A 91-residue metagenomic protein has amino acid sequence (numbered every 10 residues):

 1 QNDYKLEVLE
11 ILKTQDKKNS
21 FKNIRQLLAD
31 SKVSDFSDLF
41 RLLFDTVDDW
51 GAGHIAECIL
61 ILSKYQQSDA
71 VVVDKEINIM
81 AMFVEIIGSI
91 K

Functional and structural regions predicted by a protein language model:
Q1-K91: AAA+ P-loop NTPase domains with strong preference for DNA replication initiators and clamp-loader complexes
